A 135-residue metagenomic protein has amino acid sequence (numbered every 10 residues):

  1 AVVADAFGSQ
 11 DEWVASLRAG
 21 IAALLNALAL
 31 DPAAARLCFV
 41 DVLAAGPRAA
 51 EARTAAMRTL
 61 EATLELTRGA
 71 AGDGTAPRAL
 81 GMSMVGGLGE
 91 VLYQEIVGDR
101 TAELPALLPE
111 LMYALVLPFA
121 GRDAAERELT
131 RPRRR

Functional and structural regions predicted by a protein language model:
A4-A33: Hydrophobic alpha-helical connector segments
A6-Q10, C38-V42, L92-D99: Secondary-structure edge/capping motif, primarily at the C-terminal ends of alpha-helices and the immediately following
W13, A34-A35, A49, L111: Hydrophobic side chains within well-formed alpha-helices
L24, C38-F39, M84, L115: Short alpha-helical scaffolding segments that buttress acidic/His motifs in well-ordered protein cores
N26, L30, A62, L66 (+1 more regions): C-terminal peripheral helix-coil segments that are non-catalytic and often amphipathic
A29-P47, L64-R68, Y93: Amphipathic alpha-helical segments used for helix-helix packing
P47-A71, T75-E90, P105-V116: Amphipathic alpha-helical packing segments from all-alpha helical-bundle domains
